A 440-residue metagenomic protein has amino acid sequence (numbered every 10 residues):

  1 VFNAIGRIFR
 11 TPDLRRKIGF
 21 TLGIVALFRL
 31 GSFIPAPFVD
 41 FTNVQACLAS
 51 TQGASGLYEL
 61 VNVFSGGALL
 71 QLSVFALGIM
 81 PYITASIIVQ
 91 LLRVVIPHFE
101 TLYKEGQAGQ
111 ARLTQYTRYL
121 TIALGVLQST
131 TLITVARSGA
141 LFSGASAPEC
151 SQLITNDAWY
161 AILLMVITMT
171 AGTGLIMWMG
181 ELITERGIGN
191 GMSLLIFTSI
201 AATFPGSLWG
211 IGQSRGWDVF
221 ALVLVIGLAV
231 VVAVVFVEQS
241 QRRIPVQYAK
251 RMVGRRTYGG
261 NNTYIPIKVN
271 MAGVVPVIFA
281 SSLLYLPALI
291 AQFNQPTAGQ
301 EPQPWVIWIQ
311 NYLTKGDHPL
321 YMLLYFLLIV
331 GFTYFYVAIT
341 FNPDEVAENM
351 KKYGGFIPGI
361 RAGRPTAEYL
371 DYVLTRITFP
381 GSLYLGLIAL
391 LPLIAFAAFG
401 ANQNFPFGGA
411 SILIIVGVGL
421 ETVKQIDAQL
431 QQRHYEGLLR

Functional and structural regions predicted by a protein language model:
V1-Y103, Q107-R440: N-terminal cationic and glycine-rich segments that engage phosphates or anionic surfaces
